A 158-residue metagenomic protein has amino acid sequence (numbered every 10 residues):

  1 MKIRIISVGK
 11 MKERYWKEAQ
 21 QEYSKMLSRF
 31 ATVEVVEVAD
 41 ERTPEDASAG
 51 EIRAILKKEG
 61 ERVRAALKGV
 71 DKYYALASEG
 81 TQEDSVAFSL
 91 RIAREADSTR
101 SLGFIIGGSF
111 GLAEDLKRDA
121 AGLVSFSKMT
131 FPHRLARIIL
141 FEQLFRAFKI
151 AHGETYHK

Functional and structural regions predicted by a protein language model:
M1-L27: N-terminal beta1-alpha1 ligand-phosphate binding loop
I6, E34-V36: General small-molecule cofactor/ligand-binding pocket signal
M11, S78-T81, G108-G111: Short glycine-rich anion-binding loops that position phosphate/pyrophosphate groups of nucleotides and phosphorylated
A31, V70-D71, A120-A121: Short, well-ordered alpha-helix to beta-strand connector turns
V35, Y73-A75, L123: Conserved beta-strand scaffold positions in the cores of enzyme catalytic domains, especially in NTP/NDP-utilizing
A39-R100: S-adenosyl-L-methionine/SAH cofactor-binding core of RNA-modifying enzymes
V86-S127: A mid-sequence interfacial segment
F110, E114-K158: Structured adenosyl-cofactor binding patch, chiefly the S-adenosyl-L-methionine
